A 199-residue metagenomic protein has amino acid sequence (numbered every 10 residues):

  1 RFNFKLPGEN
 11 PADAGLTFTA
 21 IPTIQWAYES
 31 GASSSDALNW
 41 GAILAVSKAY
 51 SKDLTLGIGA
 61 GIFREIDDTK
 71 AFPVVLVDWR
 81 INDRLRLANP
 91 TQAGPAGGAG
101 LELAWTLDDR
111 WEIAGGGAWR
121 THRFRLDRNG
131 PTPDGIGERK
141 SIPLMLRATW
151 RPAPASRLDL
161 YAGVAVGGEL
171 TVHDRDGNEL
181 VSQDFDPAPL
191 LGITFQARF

Functional and structural regions predicted by a protein language model:
R1-L6, P22-W26, L38-L44, A71-V75 (+3 more regions): Hydrophobic, lipid-facing positions within transmembrane beta-strands of outer-membrane proteins
L6-N10, L44, K48, W79 (+4 more regions): Residue-level signature of outer-membrane beta-barrel architecture
A12-F18, K52-I58, R84-A88, R110-I113 (+1 more regions): Repeated loop/turn-to-beta-strand initiation elements of outer-membrane beta-barrel proteins
A20-W26, I58-I62, V75, N89-A93 (+2 more regions): Transmembrane beta-barrel strands of outer-membrane/channel proteins
W26-A32, G61-F63, A88, G100 (+2 more regions): Extracellular loop and loop/strand-boundary signature of outer-membrane beta-barrel proteins
S30-A37, T69-V75, R125-T132, L170-N178: Outer-membrane beta-barrel translocator domains and adjoining extracellular loop/strand segments of Gram-negative
S33-L38, E65-T69, P90-A93, P133-K140 (+1 more regions): Replace "Gram-negative outer membrane beta-barrel proteins" with "bacterial and organellar outer membrane beta-barrel
V74-R84, L146-S156, Q183-F199: Outer-membrane beta-barrel "beta-signal"
